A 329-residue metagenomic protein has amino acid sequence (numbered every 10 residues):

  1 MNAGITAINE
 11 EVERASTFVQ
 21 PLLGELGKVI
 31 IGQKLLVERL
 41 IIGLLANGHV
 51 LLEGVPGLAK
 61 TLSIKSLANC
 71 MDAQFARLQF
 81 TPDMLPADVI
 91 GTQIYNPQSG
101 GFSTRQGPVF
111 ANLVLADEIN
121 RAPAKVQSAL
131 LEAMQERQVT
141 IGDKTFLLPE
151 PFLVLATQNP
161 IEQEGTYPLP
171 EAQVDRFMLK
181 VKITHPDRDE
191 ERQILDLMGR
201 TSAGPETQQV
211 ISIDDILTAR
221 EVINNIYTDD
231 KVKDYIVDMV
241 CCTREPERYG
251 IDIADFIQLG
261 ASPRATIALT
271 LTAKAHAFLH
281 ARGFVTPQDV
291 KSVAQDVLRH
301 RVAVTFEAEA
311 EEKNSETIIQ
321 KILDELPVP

Functional and structural regions predicted by a protein language model:
M1-I8, E245-P329: C-terminal engagement/docking regions of AAA+ P-loop ATPases
I8-S16, V29, T166, K180-I253 (+4 more regions): Conserved C-terminal "switch" segment of AAA+ ATPases
E11-L58: Pre-Walker A (pre-P-loop) alpha-helix and adjacent loop at the N terminus of AAA/AAA+ ATPase modules, a conserved
R39-I42, Y95-L115: Conserved alpha-helical scaffold flanking the Walker A/P-loop in AAA+ ATPase domains
L44-T81: Walker A/P-loop
V55, V89, T157: P-loop (Walker A) phosphate-binding loop of NTP-binding proteins
S103-N112, I141-Q158, L169-M178: AAA+/SF3 P-loop NTPase mechanochemical coupling elements
F110-Q135, P149, E164-Q173, H185-Q193: Conserved AAA+/SF3 P-loop NTPase catalytic/coupling segment centered on the Walker-B
